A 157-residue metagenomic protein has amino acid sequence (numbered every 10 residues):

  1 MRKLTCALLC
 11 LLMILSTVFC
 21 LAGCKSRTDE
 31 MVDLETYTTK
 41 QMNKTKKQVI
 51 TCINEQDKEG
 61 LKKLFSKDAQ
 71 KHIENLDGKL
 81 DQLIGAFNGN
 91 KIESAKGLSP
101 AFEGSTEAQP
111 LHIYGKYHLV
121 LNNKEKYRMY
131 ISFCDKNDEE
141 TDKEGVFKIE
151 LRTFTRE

Functional and structural regions predicted by a protein language model:
M1-A22: Sec-dependent bacterial lipoprotein signal peptides
G23-N54: Short, low-complexity N-terminal intrinsically disordered segments enriched in polar/charged residues
Y37, H72-L83, R128-F133, V146-L151: Generic hydrophobic, helix-prone segments enriched in Leu/Val/Ile
M42-G78, T141: Post-signal-peptide N-terminal segment of Sec-exported extracytoplasmic proteins
K62-H118: Short solvent-exposed beta->alpha transition segments
G97-E157: Exposed beta-sheet edge and beta->alpha loop/turn motif
